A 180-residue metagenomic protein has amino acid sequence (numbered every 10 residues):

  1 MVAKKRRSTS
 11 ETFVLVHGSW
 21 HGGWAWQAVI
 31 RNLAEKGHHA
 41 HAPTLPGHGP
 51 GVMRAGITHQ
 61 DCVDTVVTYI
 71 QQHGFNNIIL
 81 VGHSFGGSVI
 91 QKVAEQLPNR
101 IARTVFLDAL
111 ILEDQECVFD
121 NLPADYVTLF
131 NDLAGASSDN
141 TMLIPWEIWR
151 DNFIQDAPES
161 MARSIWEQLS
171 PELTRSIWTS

Functional and structural regions predicted by a protein language model:
T9-V52, V66, N76: Conserved HGGG/HGGXW glycine-rich cap/lid loop of the alpha/beta-hydrolase fold
V16-S19, H83-S84, A109: Glycine-rich His-Gly loop
A28, K92-Q96: Active-site signature of alpha/beta-hydrolase-fold catalytic machinery across serine- and Asp/Cys-nucleophile hydrolases
H39-V81, E95-Q96, C117-A124: Active-site loop/oxyanion-hole signature of alpha/beta-hydrolase fold enzymes
V81-G86, I90: Gly/Ala-rich beta-loop-alpha elbow adjacent to hydrolase catalytic centers
E95-Q96, R100-M142, L173-S180: Flexible "cap/lid" loop of the alpha/beta hydrolase fold
E147-D156: Helix-loop "lid/cap" segments that line or gate small-molecule binding pockets
S160-R163, E167-S180: Conserved serine/cysteine hydrolase catalytic core
